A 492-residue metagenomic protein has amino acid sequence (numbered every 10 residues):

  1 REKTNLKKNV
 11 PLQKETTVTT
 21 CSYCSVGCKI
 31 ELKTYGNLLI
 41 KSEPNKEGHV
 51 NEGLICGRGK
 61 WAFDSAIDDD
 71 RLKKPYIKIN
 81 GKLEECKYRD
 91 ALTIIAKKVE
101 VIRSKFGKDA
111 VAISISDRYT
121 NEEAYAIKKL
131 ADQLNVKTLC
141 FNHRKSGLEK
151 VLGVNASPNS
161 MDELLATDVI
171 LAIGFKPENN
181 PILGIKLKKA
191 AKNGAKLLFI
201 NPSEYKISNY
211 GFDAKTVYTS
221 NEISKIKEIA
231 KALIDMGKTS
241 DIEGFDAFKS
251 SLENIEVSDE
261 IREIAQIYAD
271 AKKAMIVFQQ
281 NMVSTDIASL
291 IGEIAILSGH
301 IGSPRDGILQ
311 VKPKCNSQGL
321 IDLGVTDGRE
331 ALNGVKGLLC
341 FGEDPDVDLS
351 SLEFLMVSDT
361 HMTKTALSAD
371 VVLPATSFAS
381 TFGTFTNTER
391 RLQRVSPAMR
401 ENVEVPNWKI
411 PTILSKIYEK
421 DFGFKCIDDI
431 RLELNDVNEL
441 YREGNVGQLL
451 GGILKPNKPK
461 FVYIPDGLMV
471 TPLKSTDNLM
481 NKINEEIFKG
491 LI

Functional and structural regions predicted by a protein language model:
R1-T381, L414-F424, R442-I492: Catalytic alpha/large subunits of respiratory electron-transfer oxidoreductases, centered on bis-MGD molybdoenzymes
G153-V154, S317-I321, T388-M399, V437-Y441: Short amphipathic alpha-helical patches
I242, S251-L252, L349-S350, M399 (+2 more regions): Alpha-helix C-terminal capping segments
V277-Q280, V395-N402, K425: Short, solvent-exposed helix-loop connector elements
S380-N402, P411-S415, E419: Glycine/threonine-rich phosphate-binding loop and adjacent beta-strand/alpha-helix elements that clamp
E401-L440, G444: Extracellular/periplasmic ligand-binding modules, especially the Venus flytrap/periplasmic-binding
